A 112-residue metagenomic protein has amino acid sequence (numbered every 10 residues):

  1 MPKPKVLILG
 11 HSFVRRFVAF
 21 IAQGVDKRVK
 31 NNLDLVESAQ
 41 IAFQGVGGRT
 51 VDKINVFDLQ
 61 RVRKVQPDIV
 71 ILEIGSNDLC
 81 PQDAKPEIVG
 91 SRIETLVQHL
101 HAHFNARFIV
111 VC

Functional and structural regions predicted by a protein language model:
M1, R49-T50, A84-K85: General structural signal for secondary-structure boundaries
M1-G47, L59-Q60: Serine-esterase "nucleophile elbow" of acetyl-processing enzymes
V14-R16, R49-T50, S76-C80: Short acidic, S/G/P-rich loop/turn micro-motifs used as interaction or catalytic elements
V25-E37, N55-C112: Alpha-helical cap/lid subdomain in secreted, periplasmic, or secretory-pathway luminal O-acyl-processing enzymes
V46-R49, K53-I54: Adenosine-cofactor binding site in Rossmann-like domains, unifying the SAM/SAH pocket of S-adenosylmethionine-dependent
